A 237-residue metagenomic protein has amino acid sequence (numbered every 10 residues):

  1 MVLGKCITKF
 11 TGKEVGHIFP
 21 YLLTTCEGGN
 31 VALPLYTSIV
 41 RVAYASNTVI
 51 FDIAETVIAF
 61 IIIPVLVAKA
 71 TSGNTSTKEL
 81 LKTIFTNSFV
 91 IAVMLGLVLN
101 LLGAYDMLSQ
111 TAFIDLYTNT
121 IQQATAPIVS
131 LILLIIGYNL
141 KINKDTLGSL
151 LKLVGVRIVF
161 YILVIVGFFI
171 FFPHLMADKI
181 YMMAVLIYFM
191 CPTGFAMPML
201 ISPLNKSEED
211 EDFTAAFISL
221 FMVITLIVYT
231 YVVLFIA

Functional and structural regions predicted by a protein language model:
M1-A237: Alpha-helical transmembrane segments of multi-pass small-molecule/ion transporters
